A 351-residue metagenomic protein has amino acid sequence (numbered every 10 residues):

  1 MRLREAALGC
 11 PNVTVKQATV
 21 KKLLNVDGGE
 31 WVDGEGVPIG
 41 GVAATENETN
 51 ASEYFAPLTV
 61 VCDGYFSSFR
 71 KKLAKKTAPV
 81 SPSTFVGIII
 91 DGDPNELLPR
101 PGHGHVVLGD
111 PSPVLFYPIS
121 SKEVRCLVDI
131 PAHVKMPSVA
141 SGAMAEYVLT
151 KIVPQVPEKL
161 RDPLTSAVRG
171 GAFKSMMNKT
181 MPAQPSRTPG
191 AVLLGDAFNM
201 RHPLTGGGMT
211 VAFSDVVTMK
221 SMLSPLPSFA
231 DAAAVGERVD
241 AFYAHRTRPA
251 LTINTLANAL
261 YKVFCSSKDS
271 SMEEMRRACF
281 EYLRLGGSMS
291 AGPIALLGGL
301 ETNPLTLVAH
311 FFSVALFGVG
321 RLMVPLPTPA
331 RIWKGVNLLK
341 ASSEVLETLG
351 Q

Functional and structural regions predicted by a protein language model:
R2, G64, F85, V211-T218: Short amphipathic alpha-helical face segments that pack within enzyme cores and frequently flank/anchor catalytic
A6-P154: Predominantly flavin-linked oxidoreductase catalytic cores and closely associated redox partners
G28-A43, N47-S52, L97-L98, A140-L149 (+3 more regions): Eukaryotic N-terminal low-complexity, Ser/Thr- and Lys/Arg-rich leader segments that predominantly function as
K71-K72, L204, L223, F311: Short, function-defining helix-loop hinge/capping sites that tune catalysis or transport
V80-P82, L108-P111, V168, S186-R187 (+2 more regions): A generic fold-level signal
C126, G195-A197, N254-N258: Short acidic (Asp/Glu) and glycine-rich catalytic loops that position anionic groups and cofactors
V134-Y243: FAD/FMN-dependent oxidoreductases across multiple families
S221-Q351: C-terminal helical "tail/cap" subdomain of flavin- and related membrane-associated enzymes
